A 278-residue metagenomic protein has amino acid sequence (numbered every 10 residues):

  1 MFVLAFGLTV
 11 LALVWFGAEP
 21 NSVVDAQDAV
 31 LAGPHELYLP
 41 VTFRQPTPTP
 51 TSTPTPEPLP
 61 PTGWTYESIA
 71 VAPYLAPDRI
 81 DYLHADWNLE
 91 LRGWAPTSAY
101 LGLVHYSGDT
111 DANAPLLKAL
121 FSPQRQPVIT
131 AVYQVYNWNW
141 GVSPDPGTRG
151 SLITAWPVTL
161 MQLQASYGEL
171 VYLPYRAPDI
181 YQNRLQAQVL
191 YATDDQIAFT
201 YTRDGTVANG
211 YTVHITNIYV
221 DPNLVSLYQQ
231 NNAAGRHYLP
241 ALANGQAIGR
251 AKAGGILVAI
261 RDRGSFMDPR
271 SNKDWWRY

Functional and structural regions predicted by a protein language model:
M1-Q27: Sec-dependent, cleavable N-terminal signal peptides
A5, W15-F16, L31, Y100 (+1 more regions): Intrinsically disordered, low-complexity segments enriched in small/polar residues
L8-T9, L31, E36, A114 (+1 more regions): Short linear sequence motifs
T9, Y38-P40, G210-Y211: A general, composition-driven signal for non-globular sequence regions
N21-P61: Ser/Thr-rich, Proline-interspersed low-complexity disordered segments
P58-Y278: Contiguous, well-folded functional domains in the mature portion of proteins
